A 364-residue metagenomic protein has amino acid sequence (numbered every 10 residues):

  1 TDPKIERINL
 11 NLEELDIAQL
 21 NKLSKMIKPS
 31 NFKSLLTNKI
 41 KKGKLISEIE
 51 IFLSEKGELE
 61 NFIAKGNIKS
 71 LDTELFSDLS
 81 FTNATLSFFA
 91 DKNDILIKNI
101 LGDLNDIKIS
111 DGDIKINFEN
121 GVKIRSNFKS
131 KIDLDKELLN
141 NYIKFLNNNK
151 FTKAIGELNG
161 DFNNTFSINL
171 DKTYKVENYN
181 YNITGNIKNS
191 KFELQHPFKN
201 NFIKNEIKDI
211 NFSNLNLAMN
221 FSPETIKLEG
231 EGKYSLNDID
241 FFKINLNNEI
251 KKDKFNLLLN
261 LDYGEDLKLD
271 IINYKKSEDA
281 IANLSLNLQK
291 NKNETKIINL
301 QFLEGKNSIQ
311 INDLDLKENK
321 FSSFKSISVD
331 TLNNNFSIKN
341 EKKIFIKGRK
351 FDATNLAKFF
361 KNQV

Functional and structural regions predicted by a protein language model:
T1-V364: Membrane-proximal interfacial segments on either side of biological membranes
